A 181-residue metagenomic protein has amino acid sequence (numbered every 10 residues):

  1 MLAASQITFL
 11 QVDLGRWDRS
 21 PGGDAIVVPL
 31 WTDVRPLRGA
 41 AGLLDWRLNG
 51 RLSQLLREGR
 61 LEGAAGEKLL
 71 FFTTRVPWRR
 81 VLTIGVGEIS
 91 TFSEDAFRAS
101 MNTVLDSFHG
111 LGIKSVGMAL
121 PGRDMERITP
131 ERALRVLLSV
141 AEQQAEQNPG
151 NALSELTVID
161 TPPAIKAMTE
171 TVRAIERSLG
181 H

Functional and structural regions predicted by a protein language model:
M1-H181: Glycine-/small-residue-enriched capping loops at alpha/beta junctions
